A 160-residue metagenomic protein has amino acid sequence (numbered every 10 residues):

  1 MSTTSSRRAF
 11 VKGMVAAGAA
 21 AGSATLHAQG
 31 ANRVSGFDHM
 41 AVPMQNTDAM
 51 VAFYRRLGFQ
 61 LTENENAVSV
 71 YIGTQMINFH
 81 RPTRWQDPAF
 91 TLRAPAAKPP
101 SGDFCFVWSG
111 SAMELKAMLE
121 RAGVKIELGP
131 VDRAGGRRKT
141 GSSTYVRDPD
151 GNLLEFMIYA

Functional and structural regions predicted by a protein language model:
M1-G18: N-terminal secretory signal peptides and thylakoid transit peptides that target proteins across membranes
R7, T47, S111-A112, P149: Residues at or immediately preceding the N-termini of alpha-helices
A24-S35, L57-G110, K116-R147, A160: Vicinal oxygen chelate
F37-Q45, R56: Mature N-terminal segment immediately following signal peptide/propeptide cleavage in secreted/periplasmic
M50-R55, L119, G151: Conserved active-site tyrosine of GNAT-family acetyltransferases
